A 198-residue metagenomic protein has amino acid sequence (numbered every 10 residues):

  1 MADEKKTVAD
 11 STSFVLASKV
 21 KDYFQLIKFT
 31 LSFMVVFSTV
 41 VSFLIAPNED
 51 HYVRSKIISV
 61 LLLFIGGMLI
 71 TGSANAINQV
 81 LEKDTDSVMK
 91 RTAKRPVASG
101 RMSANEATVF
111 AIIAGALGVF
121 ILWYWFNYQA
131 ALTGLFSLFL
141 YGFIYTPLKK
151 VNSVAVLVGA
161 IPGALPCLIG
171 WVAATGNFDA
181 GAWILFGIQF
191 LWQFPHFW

Functional and structural regions predicted by a protein language model:
A2-V15, L81-M102, W198: Cytosolic, membrane-interface loops and tails of multi-pass inner-membrane proteins
L16-V20, L61, V154, W183-I184: Alpha-helical membrane-protein architecture signal
K19-L31, P96-A107, F143-P162: Interhelical loop and helix-boundary elements at the membrane-water interface of polytopic inner-membrane proteins
F37-I45, E49-K83, L132-L135, F139-F143 (+1 more regions): Membrane-embedded alpha-helical segments that form the functional core of polytopic membrane enzymes, especially those
F37-V40, R95-P96, A114, L157-A174: Small-residue-rich segments of transmembrane alpha-helices in multi-pass membrane proteins, especially helix faces
T39-A46, G118-W123, Y141-T146, C167-A174: Structural signal for membrane-spanning alpha-helices in multi-pass inner-membrane proteins, emphasizing helix cores
I58, A160-W198: Functional transmembrane core segments of multi-pass inner-membrane proteins
R91-L132: Multi-pass membrane catalytic core of lipid/isoprenoid biosynthesis enzymes
